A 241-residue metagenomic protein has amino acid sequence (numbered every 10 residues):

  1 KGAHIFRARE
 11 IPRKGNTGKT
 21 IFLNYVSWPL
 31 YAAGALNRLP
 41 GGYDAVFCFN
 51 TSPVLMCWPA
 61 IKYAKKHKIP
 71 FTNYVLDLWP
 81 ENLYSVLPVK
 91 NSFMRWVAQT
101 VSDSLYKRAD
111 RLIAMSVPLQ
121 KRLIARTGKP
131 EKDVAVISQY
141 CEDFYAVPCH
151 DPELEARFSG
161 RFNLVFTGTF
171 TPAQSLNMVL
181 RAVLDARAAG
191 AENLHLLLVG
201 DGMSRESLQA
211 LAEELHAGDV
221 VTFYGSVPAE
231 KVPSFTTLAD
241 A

Functional and structural regions predicted by a protein language model:
K1-Y31, L36-P40: A conserved catalytic-core segment of Leloir-type glycosyltransferases
F22-A32, A45-L76, P80-N82: An aromatic- and histidine-rich active-site surface loop
L55, K62-H67, S92-A114: Membrane-proximal helix-turn-helix segments that form the acceptor-binding/catalytic region of lipid-linked
D110, T236-A241: Acidic donor-binding loop of glycosyltransferase active sites
P118, I137-Y140, S226: Carbohydrate-associated surface elements
I124-A125, K132, Y140-A156, S175: Acidic anion/phosphate-binding donor-loop and adjacent secondary structure in glycosyltransferase catalytic cores
E155-Q174, V179-L184, L197: Conserved donor-binding/catalytic core segment of Leloir-type glycosyltransferases
E206-P233: Nucleotide-activated donor-binding/catalytic signature segment of Leloir-type glycosyltransferases, i.e., the conserved
